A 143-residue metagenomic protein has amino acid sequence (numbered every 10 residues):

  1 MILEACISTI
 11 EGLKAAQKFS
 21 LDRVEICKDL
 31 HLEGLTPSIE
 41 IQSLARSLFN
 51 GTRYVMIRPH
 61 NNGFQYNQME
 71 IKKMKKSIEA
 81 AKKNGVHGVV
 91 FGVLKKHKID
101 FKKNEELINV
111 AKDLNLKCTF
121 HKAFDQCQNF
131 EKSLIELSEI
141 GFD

Functional and structural regions predicted by a protein language model:
M1-L32: N-terminal entry module detector
M1-T9, I57-K75, T119-N129: Active-site mouth loops of central-metabolism enzymes
L3-A5, V24-I26, R53-I57, V89-F91 (+2 more regions): Hydrophobic faces of well-ordered beta-strands that scaffold small-molecule active sites in alpha/beta enzyme cores
I10-A15, L30-G51, Q68-K72, K76 (+2 more regions): Active-site-adjacent beta->alpha loops and helix N-cap segments on the catalytic face of soluble alpha/beta enzymes
A16, A81, L107, H121: Conserved, mostly hydrophobic/aromatic
K18-V24, L48-T52, G85-G88, D113-N115 (+1 more regions): Glycine-enriched alpha-helix->loop->beta-strand junction motifs that scaffold or abut catalytic
L30-T36, R53, I57-G63, K83-H87: Short N-terminal helix-initiation segments at or just after the protein's N-terminus
K75-V90: Active-site gating/metal-coordination segments in enzymes
